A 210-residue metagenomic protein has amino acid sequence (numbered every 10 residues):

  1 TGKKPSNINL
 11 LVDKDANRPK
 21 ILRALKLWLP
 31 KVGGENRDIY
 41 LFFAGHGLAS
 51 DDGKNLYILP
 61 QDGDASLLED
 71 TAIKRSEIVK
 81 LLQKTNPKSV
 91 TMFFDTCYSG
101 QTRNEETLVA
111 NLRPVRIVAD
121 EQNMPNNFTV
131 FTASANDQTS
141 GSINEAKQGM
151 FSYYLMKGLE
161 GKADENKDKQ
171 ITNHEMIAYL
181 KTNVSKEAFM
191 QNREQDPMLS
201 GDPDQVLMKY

Functional and structural regions predicted by a protein language model:
T1-S6: Signal peptide-proximal N-terminal region of secreted/periplasmic/extracellular or secretory-lumen proteins
I8-R18: Short beta->alpha junction loops
R18, L67, F131, Q138-S142 (+2 more regions): Short, solvent-exposed loop/turn elements at domain surfaces
P19-A44, L48-T107: Caspase-like (clan CD) cysteine peptidase catalytic core
V90-Y153: Extracellular S/T/G-rich loop segment that most often corresponds to the catalytic His/Ser-adjacent loop
M156-G161: Short glycine/serine- and small hydrophobic-enriched flexible loop segments
A163-Y210: Caspase-like cysteine protease fold
